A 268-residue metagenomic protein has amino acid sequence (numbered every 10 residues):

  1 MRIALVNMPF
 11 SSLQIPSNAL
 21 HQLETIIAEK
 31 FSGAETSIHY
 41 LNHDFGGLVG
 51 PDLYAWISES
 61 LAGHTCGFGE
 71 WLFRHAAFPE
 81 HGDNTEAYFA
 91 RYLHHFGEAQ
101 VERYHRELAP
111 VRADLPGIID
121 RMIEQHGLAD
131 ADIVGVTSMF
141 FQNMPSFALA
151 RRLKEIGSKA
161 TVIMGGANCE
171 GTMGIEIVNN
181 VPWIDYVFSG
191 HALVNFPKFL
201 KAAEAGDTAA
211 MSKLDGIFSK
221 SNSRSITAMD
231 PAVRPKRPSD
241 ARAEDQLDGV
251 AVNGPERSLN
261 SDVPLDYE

Functional and structural regions predicted by a protein language model:
M1, K220-E268: N-terminal [4Fe-4S]-dependent radical SAM core
R2, F10-F45, G97, Y104-R234: Glycine-rich beta-alpha loop elements in corrinoid/cobalamin-binding modules across cobalamin-dependent enzymes
S37-D120: Conserved N-terminal ligand/cofactor-binding loop architecture of enzyme catalytic domains
H64, F68-E70, D83, D207 (+3 more regions): Intrinsically disordered, low-complexity regions
F73, Y186, Y267-E268: Aromatic side chains
T85-F89, V101, R112, L193-F196 (+3 more regions): Alpha-helix initiation and N-capping motif
